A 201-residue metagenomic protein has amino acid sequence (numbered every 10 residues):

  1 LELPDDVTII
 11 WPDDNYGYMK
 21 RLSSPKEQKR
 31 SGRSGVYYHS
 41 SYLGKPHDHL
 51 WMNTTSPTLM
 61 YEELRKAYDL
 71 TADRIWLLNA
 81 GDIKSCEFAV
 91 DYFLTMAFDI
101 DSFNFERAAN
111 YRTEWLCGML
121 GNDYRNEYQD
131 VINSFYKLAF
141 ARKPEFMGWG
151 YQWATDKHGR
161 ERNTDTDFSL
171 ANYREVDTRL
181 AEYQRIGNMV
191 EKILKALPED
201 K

Functional and structural regions predicted by a protein language model:
L1-I100, R107, R112-T113: Catalytic-core regions of glycoside hydrolase
L1-S31, L138-A141, G148, D177-D200: Gly/Pro-rich turn-and-neighbor structural signature
G17, G32-G35, G44, G81 (+5 more regions): Residue-identity detector for glycine
G44-D48, S56-T58, T71, K157-R160 (+1 more regions): Generic alpha-helix detector with strongest preference for long hydrophobic helices that associate with membranes
T55-T58, E87, N172, V176 (+1 more regions): General structural signal for secondary-structure boundaries
P57, F105, R125, Y173-V176 (+1 more regions): Generic detection of long, well-ordered alpha-helical segments
E63-R74, C86, E114, G118 (+4 more regions): Generic, well-ordered alpha-helical scaffold segments in large soluble proteins
M96-Y173: Charged, amphipathic alpha-helical linkers/stalks
